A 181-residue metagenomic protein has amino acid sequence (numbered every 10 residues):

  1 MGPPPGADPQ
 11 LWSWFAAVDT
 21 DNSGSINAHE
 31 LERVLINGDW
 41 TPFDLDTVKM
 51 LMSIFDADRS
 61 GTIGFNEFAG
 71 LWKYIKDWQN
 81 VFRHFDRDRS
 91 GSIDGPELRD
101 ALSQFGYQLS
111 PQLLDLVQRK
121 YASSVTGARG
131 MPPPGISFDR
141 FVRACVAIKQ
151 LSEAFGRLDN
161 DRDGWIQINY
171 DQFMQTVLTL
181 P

Functional and structural regions predicted by a protein language model:
M1-P9: Intrinsically disordered, low-complexity repeat regions enriched in Pro/Gln/Gly/Tyr
D8-S23, L45-T62, E67-A69, W78-G95 (+2 more regions): Primarily EF-hand calcium-binding motifs
S25-T41, T62-K76, S92-L109, R119 (+2 more regions): Amphipathic regulatory helices of Ca2+-sensor modules
